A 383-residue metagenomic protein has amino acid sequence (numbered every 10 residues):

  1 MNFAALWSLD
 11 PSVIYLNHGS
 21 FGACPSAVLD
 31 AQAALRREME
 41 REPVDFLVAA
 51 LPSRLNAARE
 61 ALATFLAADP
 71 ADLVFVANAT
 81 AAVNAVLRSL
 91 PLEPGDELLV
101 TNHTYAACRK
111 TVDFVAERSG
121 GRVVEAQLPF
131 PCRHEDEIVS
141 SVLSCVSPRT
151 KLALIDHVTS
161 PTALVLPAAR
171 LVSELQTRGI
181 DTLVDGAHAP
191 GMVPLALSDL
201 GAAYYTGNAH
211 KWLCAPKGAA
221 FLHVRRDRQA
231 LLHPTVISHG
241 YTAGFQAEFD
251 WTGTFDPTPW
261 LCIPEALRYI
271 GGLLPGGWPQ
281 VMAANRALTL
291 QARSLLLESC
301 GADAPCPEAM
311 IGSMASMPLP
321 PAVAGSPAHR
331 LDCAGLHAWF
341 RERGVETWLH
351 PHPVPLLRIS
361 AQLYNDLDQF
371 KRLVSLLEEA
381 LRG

Functional and structural regions predicted by a protein language model:
M1-E42, I263: N-terminal "arm"/small-domain region of PLP-dependent enzymes with the aminotransferase-like
F3-A5, S144, G325-L331, W339-G383: PLP-dependent enzyme catalytic core of the Aspartate aminotransferase-like
E42-A81, N285: Conserved N-terminal alpha-helix of the aminotransferase class I/II PLP-enzyme fold
A57-A61, P259, I263-P305: Conserved PLP-dependent catalytic core of the aminotransferase class-I/II
A71-D72, L87-K110, R122: Conserved PLP-anchoring active-site segment centered on the Schiff-base-forming lysine
R122-V124, F130-G191: Active-site phosphate-binding strand-loop segment of PLP-dependent enzymes
L200-Y241, D256: Active-site PLP attachment segment
A283-L290, S299-F340: Conserved PLP-binding catalytic core of the aspartate aminotransferase-like
